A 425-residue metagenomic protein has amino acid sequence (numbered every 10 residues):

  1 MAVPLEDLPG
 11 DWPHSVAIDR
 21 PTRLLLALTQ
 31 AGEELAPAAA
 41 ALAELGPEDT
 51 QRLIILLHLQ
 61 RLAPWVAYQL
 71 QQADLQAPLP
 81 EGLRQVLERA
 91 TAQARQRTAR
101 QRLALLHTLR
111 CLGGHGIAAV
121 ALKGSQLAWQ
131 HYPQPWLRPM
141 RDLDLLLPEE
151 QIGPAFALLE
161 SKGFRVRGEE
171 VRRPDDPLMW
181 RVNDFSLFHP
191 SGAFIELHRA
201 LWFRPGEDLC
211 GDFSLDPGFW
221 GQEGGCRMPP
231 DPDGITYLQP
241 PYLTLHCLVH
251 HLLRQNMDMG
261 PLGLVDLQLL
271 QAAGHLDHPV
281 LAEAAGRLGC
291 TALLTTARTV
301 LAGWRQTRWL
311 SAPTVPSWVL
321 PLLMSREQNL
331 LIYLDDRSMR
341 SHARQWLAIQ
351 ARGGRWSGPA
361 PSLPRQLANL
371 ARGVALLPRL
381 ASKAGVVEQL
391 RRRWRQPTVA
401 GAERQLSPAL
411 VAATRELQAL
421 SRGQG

Functional and structural regions predicted by a protein language model:
A2-R141, L147-G425: Conserved NTP-donor binding/palm subdomain of two-metal-ion nucleotidyltransferases/polymerases, i.e., the charged
